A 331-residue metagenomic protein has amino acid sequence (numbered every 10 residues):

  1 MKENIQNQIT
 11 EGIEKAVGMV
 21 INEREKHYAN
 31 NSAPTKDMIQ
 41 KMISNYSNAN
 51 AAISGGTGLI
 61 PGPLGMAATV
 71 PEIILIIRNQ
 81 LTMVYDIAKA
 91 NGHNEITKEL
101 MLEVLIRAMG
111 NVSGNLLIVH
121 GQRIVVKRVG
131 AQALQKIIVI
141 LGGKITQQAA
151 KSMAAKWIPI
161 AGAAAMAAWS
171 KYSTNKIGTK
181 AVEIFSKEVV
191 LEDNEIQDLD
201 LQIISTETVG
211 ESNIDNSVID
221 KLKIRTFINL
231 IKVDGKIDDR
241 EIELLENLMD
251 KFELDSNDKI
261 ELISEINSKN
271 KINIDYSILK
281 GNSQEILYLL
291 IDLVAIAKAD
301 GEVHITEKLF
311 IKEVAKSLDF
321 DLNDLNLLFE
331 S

Functional and structural regions predicted by a protein language model:
Q6-T10, E14-Q122, A149-A181: Small-residue-enriched, tightly packed secondary-structure blocks
N7, A52, D86, A90 (+5 more regions): Small-residue-enriched hydrophobic alpha-helices in membranes
R24-Y28, G58, G143, G162 (+3 more regions): Sparse, context-dependent recognition of short Cys/His-centered cofactor- or disulfide-binding micro-motifs
